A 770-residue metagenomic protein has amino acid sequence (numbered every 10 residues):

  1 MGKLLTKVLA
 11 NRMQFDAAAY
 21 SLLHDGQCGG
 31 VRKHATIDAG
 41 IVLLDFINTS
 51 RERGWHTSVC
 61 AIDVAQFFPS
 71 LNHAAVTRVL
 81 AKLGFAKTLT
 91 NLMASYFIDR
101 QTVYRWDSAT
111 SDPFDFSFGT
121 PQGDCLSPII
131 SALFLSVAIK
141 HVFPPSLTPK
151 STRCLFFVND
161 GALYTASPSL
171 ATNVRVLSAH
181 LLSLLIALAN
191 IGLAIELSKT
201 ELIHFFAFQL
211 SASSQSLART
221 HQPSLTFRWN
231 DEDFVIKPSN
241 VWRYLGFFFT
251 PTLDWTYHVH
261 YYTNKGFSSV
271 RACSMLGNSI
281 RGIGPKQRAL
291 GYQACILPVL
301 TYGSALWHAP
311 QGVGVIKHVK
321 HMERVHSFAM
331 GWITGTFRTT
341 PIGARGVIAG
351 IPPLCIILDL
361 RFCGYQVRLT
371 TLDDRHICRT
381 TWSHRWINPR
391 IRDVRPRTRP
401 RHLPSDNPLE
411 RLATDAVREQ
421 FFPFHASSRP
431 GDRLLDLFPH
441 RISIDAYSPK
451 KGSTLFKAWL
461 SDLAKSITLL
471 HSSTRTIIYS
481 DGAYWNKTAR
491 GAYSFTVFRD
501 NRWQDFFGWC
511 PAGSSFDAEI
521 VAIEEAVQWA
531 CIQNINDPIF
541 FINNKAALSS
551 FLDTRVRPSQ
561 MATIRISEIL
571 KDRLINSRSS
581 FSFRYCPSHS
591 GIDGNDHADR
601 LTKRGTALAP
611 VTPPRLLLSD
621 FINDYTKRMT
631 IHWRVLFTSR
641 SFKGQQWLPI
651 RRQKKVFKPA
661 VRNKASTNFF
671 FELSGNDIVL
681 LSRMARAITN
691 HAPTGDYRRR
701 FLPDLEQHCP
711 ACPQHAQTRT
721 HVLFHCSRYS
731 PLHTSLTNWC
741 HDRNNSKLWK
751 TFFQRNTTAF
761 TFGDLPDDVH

Functional and structural regions predicted by a protein language model:
M1-I129, L133, A166: Conserved pre-catalytic core of RNA-dependent polymerases
G26-G30, T57-F67, M93, G119-G123 (+7 more regions): Catalytic palm active-site di-aspartate
S95, K465-S472, Y479, A483-K487 (+1 more regions): Helix/loop segments that flank and initiate small ligand/metal-binding modules
S108, A194-N240: Short, conserved micro-motifs composed of acidic
G161, L306-V319, A483, I523-R600 (+2 more regions): RNase H catalytic domain
D231-H308: Basic, alpha-helical interaction scaffolds
F456-V521, E525-N536, L552: RNase H-like nuclease fold core
I569-S577, F671-H770: Family-specific functional microsites
